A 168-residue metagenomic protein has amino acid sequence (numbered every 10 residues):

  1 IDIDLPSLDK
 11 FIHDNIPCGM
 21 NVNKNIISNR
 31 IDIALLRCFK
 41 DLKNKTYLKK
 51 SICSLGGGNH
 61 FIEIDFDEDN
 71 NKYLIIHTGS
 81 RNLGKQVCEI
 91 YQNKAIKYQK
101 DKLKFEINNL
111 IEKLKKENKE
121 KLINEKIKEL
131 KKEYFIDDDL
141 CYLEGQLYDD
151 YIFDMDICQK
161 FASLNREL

Functional and structural regions predicted by a protein language model:
I1-D69, Y73, K85-L168: Glycine-rich, flexible loop motifs
S80-N82: Gly/Ser/Thr-rich loops at beta-strand to alpha-helix junctions that form or flank small-molecule/cofactor-binding
